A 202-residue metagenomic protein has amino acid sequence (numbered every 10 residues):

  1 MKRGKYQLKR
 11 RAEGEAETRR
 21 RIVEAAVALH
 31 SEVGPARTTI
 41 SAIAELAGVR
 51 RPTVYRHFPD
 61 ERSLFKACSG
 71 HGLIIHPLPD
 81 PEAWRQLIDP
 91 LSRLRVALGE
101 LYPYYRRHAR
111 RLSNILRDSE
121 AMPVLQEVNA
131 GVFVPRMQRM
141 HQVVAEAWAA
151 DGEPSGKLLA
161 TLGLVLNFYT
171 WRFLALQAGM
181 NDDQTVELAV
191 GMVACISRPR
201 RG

Functional and structural regions predicted by a protein language model:
M1-P52, H57, R62-S63: Basic, helix-initiating cap at the start of DNA-binding domains
I40, S69-P77: Short, basic, alpha-helical segments at the C-terminal edge of helix-turn-helix-like DNA-binding modules
H57, A67, L188: Residues in the recognition helix of alpha-helical DNA-binding motifs
F58, R117-M122, V165: Short helix-capping/turn signature of helix-turn-helix
F65-G72, V132: Alpha-helical DNA-contacting segments of helix-turn-helix folds
A67, L78-R110, A130: Hydrophobic alpha-helical connector segments
G99, P103-L116, P123-A149, G156-A160 (+1 more regions): Amphipathic alpha-helical packing segments from all-alpha helical-bundle domains
Q142, L159-N181, C195-G202: Amphipathic C-terminal alpha-helical segment
